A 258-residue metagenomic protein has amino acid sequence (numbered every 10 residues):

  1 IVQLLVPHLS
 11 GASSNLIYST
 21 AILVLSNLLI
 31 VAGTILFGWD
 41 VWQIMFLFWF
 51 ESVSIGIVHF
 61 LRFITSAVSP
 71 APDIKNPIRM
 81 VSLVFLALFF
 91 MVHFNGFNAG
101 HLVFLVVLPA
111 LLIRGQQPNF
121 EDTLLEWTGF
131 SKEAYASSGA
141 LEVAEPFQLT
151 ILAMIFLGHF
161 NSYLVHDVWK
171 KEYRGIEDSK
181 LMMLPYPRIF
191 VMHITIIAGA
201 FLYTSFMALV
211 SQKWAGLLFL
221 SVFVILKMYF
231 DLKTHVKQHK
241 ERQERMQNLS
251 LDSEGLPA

Functional and structural regions predicted by a protein language model:
H8-A21, M182-P187: Short, amphipathic, aromatic/basic-enriched membrane-interface segments that mark the entry/exit of transmembrane
I17-N27, I189-I194: Short hydrophobic alpha-helical membrane-embedded segments
Q43-L105: Hydrophobic/aromatic-rich structural module bridging two neighboring secondary-structure elements via a short loop
V68-V81, E121-W127, S162-L184, M246-L251: Juxtamembrane inter-helical linkers in multi-pass membrane proteins
G96-Q116, T195-K213: Alpha-helical transmembrane segments and their membrane-interface junctions in multi-pass membrane proteins
A110-A144: Membrane-interface interhelical connector segments
A140-I225, V236, K240: Hydrophobic alpha-helical transmembrane segments and adjacent short intramembrane/lumenal linkers of inner/organellar
T234-A258: Short, highly charged, low-complexity non-transmembrane loops/tails of multi-pass membrane proteins
